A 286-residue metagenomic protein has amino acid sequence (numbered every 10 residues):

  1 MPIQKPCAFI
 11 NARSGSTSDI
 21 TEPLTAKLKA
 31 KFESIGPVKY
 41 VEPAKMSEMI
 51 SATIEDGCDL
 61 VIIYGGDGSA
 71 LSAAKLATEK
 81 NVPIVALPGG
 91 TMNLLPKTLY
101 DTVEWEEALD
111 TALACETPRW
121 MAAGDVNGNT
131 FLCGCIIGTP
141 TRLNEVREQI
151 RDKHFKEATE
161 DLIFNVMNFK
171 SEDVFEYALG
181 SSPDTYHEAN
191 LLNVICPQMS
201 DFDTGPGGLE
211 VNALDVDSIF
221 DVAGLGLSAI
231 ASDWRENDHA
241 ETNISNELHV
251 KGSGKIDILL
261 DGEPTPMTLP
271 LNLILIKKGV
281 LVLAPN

Functional and structural regions predicted by a protein language model:
M1-V61, L71, K75-E79, E107-L109 (+1 more regions): ATP/NTP phosphate-donor binding region
C7-F9, R13, Y40, E79-V85 (+2 more regions): Catalytic core of DAGKc-family lipid kinases
I10-A12, G65, D215: Short beta-strand/turn micro-motifs composed of small residues that flank or help shape donor/cofactor-binding pockets
P23-A26, T78-E79, E148-Q149, L227-A231 (+1 more regions): Short, solvent-exposed amphipathic alpha-helical segments in soluble enzyme and RNA/protein-processing domains
D56-C58, V166, G279, L283: Domain-scale detector for complete catalytic domains at protein termini or as standalone homologs
I63-G65, L87: Structural motif
S69, A123, G262: Conserved Motif II region of HX4D acyltransferases
P206, A213-N286: ATP/nucleoside-binding phosphotransfer catalytic cores, i.e., glycine-rich phosphate-binding loops
